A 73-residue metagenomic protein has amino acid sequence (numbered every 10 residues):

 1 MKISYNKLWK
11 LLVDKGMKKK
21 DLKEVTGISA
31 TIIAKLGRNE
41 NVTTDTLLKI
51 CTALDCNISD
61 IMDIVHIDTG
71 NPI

Functional and structural regions predicted by a protein language model:
M1-K20: A short, Lys/Arg-rich alpha-helix, primarily the initiator
K2, K10-L11, K35, D63-I73: Short, charged recognition helix plus adjacent turn of helix-turn-helix-like nucleic-acid-binding domains
W9, K20, A34, L48 (+1 more regions): Residues within the helices of the helix-turn-helix
L12, K23, C51: The alpha-helix within a helix-turn-helix
G16-A34: Short alpha-helical DNA-recognition segment
N39-T52: Short, basic-rich loop-to-helix N-cap that marks the start of a DNA-contacting helix
